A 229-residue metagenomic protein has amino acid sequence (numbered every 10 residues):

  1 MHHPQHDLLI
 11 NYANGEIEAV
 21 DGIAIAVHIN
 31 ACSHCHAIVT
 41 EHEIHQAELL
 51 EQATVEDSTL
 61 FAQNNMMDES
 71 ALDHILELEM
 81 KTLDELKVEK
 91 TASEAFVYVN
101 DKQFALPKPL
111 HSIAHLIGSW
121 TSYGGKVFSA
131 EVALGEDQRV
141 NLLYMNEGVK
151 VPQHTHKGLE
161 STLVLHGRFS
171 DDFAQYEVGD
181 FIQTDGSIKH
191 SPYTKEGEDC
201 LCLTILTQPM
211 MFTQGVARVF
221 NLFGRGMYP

Functional and structural regions predicted by a protein language model:
M1-D7, V20, S33-A37, E41-I113: Positively biased amphipathic helices and basic secretion/translocation or surface-docking motifs that either flank
I117-V149: A short glycine-rich, His/Asp/Glu-containing loop-to-beta-strand
N146-V149, H156-D171: Glycine- and acidic-residue-biased ligand/ion/polar-headgroup-sensing regions
V151-Q153, D172, H190-E196: Short beta-strand His + acidic residue motifs that chelate non-heme Fe in jelly-roll/DSBH and cupin folds
D171-S191: Short acidic-glycine-tyrosine-enriched beta hairpin
I188-M210: Ligand-binding loop in jelly-roll beta-barrel domains
L203-P229: Double-stranded beta-helix
